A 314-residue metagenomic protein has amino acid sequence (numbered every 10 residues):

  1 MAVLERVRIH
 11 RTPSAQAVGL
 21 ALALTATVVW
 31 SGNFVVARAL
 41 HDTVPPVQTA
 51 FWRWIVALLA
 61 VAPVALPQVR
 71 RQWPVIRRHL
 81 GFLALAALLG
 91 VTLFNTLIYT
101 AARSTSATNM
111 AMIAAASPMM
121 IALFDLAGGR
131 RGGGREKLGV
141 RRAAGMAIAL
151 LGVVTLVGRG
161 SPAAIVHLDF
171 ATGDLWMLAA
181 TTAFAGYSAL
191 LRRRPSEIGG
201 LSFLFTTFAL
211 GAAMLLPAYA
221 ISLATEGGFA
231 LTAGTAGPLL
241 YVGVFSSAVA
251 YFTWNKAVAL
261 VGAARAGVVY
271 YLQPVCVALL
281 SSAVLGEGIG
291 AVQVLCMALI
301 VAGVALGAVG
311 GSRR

Functional and structural regions predicted by a protein language model:
A2-F51, T100, A164-R193, M214: Glycine-/small-residue-enriched transmembrane alpha-helix faces in small-molecule transporters and effluxers
A2-L4, G19, D42-L93, P118-D125 (+4 more regions): Transmembrane alpha-helices of multi-pass small-molecule transport proteins
A2-T12, W54-I55, G158-R159, A224 (+2 more regions): C-terminal-most transmembrane helix of multi-pass membrane proteins
V29, N33-F34, A62-A114, T155 (+1 more regions): Specific transmembrane alpha-helical segments of multi-pass solute transporters/efflux pumps, especially DMT/EamA
V35, L58-V61, I121-G129, M146-A149 (+4 more regions): Transmembrane alpha-helical segments that form core, pore/gating elements of small-molecule transporters/exporters
A50-W52, V91, N95, T108-A116 (+2 more regions): Helix-helix packing/entry segments at the starts of transmembrane helices
A60-Q68, Q72, S117-A147, V275-L295: C-terminal transmembrane-helix exit sites in multi-pass transporters
V61, A84, A116, L138-G160 (+3 more regions): Hydrophobic transmembrane alpha-helices of multi-pass small-molecule transport proteins
